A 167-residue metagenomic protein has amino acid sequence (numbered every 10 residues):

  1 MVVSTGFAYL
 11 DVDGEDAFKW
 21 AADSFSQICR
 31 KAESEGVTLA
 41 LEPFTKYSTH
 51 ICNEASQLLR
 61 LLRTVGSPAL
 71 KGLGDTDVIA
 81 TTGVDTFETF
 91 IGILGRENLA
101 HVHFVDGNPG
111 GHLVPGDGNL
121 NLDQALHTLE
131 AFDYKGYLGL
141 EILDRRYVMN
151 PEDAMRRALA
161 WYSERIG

Functional and structural regions predicted by a protein language model:
M1-K71, T81: Active-site acidic/histidine proton-transfer and metal-coordination neighborhood in alpha/beta enzyme cores
C52-G74, I79-G167: Histidine-acidic metal/acid-base catalytic patches
